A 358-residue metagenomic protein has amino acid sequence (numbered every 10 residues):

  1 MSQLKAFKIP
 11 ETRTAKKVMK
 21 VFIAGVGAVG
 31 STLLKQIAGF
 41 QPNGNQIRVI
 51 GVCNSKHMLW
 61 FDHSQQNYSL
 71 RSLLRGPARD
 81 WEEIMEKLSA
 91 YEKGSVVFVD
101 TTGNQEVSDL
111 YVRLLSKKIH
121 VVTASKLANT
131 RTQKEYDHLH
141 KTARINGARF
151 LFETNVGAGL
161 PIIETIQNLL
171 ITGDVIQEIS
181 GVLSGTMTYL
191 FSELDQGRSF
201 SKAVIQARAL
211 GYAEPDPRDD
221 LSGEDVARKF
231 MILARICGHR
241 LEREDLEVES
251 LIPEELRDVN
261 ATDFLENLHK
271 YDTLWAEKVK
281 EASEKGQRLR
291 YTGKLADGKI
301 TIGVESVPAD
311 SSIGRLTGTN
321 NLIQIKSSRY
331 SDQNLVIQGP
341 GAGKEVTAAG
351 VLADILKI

Functional and structural regions predicted by a protein language model:
M1-I23, G27-A28, K35-G39, I47-G51 (+4 more regions): NAD(P)-dependent dehydrogenase/reductase Rossmann-like domain
S2-S116, G238: N-terminal glycine-/serine-/threonine-rich beta1-alpha1-beta2 phosphate-ribose binding loop of Rossmann-like
S55-H57, K126-N129, N155-G157: Short, ordered loop/turn segments at secondary-structure junctions
N67-R71, H140-T142, N168-L170: Short, hinge-like loop/turn segments at secondary-structure boundaries
T101, V121-A124: Glycine-rich phosphate-binding loop of nucleotide-binding enzymes
Q105-R113, K126-F152, I163: Rossmann-fold NAD(P)-binding glycine/threonine-rich loop
